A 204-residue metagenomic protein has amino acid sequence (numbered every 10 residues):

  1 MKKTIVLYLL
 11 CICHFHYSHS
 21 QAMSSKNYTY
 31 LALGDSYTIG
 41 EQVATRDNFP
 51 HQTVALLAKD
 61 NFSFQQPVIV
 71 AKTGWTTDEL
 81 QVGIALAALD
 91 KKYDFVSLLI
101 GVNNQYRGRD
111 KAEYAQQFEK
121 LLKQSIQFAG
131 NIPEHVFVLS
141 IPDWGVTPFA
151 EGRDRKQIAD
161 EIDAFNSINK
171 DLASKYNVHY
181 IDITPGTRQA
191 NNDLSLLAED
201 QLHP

Functional and structural regions predicted by a protein language model:
M1-S25: Bacterial Sec-dependent N-terminal signal peptides
Y8, G34, I100: Residues that line or immediately flank small-molecule/substrate-binding pockets and catalytic motifs
F15-H16, N48, S195: Residues in and immediately flanking transmembrane alpha helices
S20-T73, G83-K91: Serine-esterase "nucleophile elbow" of acetyl-processing enzymes
E79: Short acidic active-site motifs
V82-P204: Alpha-helical cap/lid subdomain in secreted, periplasmic, or secretory-pathway luminal O-acyl-processing enzymes
